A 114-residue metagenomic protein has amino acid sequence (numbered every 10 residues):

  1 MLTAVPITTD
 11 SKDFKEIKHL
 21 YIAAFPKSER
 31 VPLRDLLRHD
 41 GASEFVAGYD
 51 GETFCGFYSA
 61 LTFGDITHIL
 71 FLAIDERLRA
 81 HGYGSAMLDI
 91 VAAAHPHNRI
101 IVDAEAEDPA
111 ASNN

Functional and structural regions predicted by a protein language model:
M1-V31: Short amphipathic alpha-helix that is part of the acyltransferase structural core
L2, S43, H97-N98: A structural micro-motif
I22-D50: Active-site rim helix/loop that mediates acceptor-substrate recognition in acyltransferases
A47, E52-T62, I66-A73: Conserved beta-strand in the GNAT
G64, E76, D108: Feature marks short, surface-exposed loop/turn motifs that line or immediately flank catalytic pockets and channel
I74, A80-A93: Conserved acetyl-CoA-binding loop-helix of GNAT-fold acetyltransferases
H95-N113: Conserved GNAT acetyl-CoA-binding A-motif
